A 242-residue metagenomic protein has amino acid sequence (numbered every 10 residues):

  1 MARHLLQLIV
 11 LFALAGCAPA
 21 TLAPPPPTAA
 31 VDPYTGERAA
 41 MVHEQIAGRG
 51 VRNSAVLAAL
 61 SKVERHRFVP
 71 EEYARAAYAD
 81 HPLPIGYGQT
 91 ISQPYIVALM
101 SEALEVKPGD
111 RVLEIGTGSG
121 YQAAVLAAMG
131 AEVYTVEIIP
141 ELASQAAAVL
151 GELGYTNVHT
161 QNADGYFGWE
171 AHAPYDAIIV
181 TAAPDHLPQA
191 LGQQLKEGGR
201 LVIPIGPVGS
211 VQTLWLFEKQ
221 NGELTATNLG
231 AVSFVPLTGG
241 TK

Functional and structural regions predicted by a protein language model:
A2-L11: Sec-dependent signal peptide recognition, specifically the positively charged N-region followed immediately by
F12, P19-E37, Y175, Q193 (+1 more regions): SAM/dcSAM-binding transferase cores
C17-E72: N-terminal auxiliary segments of SAM/dcSAM-dependent transferases
V31-A39, R49-N53, Q89-V97, I115 (+3 more regions): Solvent-exposed, acidic/flexible segments
A39, H43-E44, S54, A58 (+8 more regions): Solvent-exposed, polar/charged alpha-helical surfaces in well-ordered, non-transmembrane soluble domains, broadly
A40-H43, G48, A77-Y87, I91-G109: Conserved alpha-helix/loop element of class I SAM-dependent methyltransferases that forms part of the SAM/SAH-binding
F68-V69, Y78, L83-I85, W169 (+1 more regions): Short clusters of hydrophobic/aromatic residues that line enzyme substrate/ligand-binding pockets
E105-T225: Conserved nucleotide-cofactor-binding alpha/beta core module
